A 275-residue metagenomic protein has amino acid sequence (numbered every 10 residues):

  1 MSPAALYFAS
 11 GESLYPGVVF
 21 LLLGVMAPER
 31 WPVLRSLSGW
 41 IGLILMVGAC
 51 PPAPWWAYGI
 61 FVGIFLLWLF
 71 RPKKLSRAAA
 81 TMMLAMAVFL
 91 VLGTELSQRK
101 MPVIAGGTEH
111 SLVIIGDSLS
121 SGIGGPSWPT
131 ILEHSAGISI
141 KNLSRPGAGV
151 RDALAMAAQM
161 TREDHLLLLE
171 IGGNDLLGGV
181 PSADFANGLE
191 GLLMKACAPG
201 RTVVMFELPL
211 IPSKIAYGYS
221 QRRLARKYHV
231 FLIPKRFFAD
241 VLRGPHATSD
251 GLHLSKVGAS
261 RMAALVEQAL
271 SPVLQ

Functional and structural regions predicted by a protein language model:
M1-V113, G122, H134, D250 (+2 more regions): N-terminal secretory targeting modules
M46-A57, L177, L210-Q275: Catalytic His-Asp segment of secreted/periplasmic serine-dependent ester chemistry enzymes
L90-L167: Serine-esterase "nucleophile elbow" of acetyl-processing enzymes
S118-S121, R145-R151, G173-L177, P209-K214 (+1 more regions): Solvent-exposed loop/turn segments at secondary-structure junctions within structured extracellular/periplasmic domains
I123-P126, G179-A183, I215-A216: Short, solvent-exposed loop/turn segments at secondary-structure boundaries
A136, P199-G200, K227-Y228: Helix C-cap/helix->beta junction micro-motif
R145-H165, L176-C197: Catalytic-core regions of hydrolytic enzymes
E170-N174, L189-R222: Active-site segments of SGNH/GDSL-like serine hydrolases that catalyze O-acetyl group transfer/hydrolysis on lipids
